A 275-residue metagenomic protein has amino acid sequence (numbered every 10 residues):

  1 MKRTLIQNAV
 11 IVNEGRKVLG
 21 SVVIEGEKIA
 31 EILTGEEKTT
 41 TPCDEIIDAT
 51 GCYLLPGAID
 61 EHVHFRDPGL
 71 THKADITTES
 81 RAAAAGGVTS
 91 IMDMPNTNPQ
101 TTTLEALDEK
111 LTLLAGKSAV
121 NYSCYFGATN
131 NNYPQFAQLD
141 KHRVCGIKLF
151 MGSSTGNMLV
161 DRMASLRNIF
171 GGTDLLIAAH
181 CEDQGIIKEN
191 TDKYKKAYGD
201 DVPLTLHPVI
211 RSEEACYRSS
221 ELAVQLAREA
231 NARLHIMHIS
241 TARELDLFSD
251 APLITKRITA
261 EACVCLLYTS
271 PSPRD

Functional and structural regions predicted by a protein language model:
M1-T41: N-terminal metal-binding scaffold of metallo-dependent hydrolase/deaminase domains
K38-L54: Active-site metal-binding motif and surrounding structural segment of the metallo-beta-lactamase
C52-K117: Metal-associated gating/positioning segment near the N- to mid-region
H62-R66, H180, H238, C265: Histidine-centered divalent metal-coordination motifs
D93, S123-F126, R233-H238: Short catalytic-loop micro-motif centered on adjacent basic/acidic residues
T97-D108, L113-L226, R243, L267: Histidine/acidic-residue-rich, glycine-tolerant segments that coordinate divalent metal ions
S240, S249-I254, T259-L267: Hard-cation-handling environments
Y268-D275: Conserved small/polar residues in nucleotide/adenosyl-binding loops
